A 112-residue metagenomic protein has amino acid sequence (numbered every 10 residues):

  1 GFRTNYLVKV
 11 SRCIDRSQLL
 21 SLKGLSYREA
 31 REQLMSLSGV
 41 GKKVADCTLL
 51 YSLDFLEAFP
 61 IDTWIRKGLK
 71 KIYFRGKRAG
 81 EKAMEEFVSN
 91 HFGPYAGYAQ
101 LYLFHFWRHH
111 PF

Functional and structural regions predicted by a protein language model:
G1-S36, H91: Alpha-helical ds-nucleic-acid-binding substructure associated with the helix-hairpin-helix region of base-excision DNA
K9, G76-F112: A basic, often C-terminal nucleic-acid-binding module that engages the phosphate backbone, implemented in DNA
I14-L20, D54-A58, W107-F112: Short helix-capping/linker segments at secondary-structure and domain boundaries
V44-A45, I65: Extended, hydrophobic alpha-helical segments in both membrane/secreted and soluble proteins
T48-S52: C-terminal subdomains that position terminal phosphate/3'-OH groups for nucleotidyl transfer/ligation, primarily on
D54-T63, G76-R78: Short conserved catalytic/interaction loops centered on acidic-Pro-aromatic/His motifs
D62-K71: An active-site-proximal "capping" alpha-helix that borders the catalytic cofactor pocket
